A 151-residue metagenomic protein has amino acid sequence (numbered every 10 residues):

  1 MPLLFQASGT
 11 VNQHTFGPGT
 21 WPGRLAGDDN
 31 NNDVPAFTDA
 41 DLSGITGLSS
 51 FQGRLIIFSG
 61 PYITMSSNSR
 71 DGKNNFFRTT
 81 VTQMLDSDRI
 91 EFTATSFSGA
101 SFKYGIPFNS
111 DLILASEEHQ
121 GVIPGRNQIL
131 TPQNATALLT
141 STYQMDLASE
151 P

Functional and structural regions predicted by a protein language model:
M1-N31: N-terminal accessory interaction module
T20-P151: Beta-propeller and closely related beta-pinwheel folds
